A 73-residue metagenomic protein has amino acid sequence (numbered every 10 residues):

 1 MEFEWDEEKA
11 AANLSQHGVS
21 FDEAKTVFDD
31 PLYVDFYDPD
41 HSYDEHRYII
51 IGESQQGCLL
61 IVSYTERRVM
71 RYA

Functional and structural regions predicted by a protein language model:
M1-A73: Ribonuclease/tRNase effector modules and their secretory precursors
